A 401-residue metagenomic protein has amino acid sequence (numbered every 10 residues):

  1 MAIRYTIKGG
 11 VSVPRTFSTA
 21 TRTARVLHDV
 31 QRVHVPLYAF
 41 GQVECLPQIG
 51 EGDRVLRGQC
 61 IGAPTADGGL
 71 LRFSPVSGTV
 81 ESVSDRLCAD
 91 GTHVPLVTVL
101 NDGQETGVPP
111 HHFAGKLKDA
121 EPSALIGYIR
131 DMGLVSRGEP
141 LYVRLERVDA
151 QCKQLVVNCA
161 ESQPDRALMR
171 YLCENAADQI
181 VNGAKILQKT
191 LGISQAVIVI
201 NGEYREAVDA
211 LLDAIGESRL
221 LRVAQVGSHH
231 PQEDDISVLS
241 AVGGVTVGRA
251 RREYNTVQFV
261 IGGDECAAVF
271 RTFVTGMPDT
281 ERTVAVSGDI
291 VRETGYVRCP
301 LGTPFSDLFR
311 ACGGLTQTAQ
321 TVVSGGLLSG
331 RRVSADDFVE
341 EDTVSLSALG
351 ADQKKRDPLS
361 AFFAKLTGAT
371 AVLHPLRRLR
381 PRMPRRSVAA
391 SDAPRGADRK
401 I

Functional and structural regions predicted by a protein language model:
M1-Q48: N-terminal, Lys/Arg-enriched amphipathic/low-complexity engagement segments that precede the first folded domain
A39-V43, V55-G58, D67-S82: Generic structural motif
I49-V55, L87, S287: Acidic, glycine-anchored pre-beta loop/turn
G52-I61, L376-L379, M383: A structural signal for short beta-strand/turn segments enriched in small hydrophobics and glycine
L87-D149, R205: Acidic low-complexity segments
E174-T190: Histidine-anchored nucleotide/phosphate-binding helix
V197-F305, A311-T318, G326: Hydrophobic alpha-helical positions that pack around
L349-A371, L376-I401: Ferredoxin-type iron-sulfur electron-transfer modules in oxidoreductases and energy-metabolism complexes
